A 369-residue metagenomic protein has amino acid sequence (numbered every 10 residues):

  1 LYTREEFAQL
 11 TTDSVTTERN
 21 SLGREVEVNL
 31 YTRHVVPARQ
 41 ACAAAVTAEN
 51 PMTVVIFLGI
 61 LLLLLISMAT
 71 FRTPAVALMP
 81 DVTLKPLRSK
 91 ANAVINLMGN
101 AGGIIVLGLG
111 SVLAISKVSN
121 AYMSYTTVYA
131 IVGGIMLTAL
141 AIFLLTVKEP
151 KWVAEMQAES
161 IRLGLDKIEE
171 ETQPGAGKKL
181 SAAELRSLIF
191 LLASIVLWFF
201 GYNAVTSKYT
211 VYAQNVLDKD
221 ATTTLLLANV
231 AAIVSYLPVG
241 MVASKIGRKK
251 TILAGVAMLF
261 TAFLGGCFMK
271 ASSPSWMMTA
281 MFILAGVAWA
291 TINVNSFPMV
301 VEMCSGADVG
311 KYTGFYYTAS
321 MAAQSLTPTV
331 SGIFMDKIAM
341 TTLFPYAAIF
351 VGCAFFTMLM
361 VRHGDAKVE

Functional and structural regions predicted by a protein language model:
L1-Q9, N29, R33-P51, A257-S272: C-terminal ends and interior cores of transmembrane alpha-helices in multi-pass membrane transporters/permeases
T70-T83, T291-S305: Intracellular juxtamembrane helix-capping segments at the cytosolic ends of symmetry-related transmembrane helices
K85-I95, C304-Y316: Loop-to-transmembrane helix entry/capping segments in MFS-fold secondary transporters and related SLC/MFSD carriers
N92-A114, Y317-T327: Glycine-rich segments within core transmembrane alpha-helices of 12-TM secondary carriers
K151-A193: Juxtamembrane intracellular "pre-TM" segments in multi-pass secondary transporters
V205-T224: Short amphipathic helix-loop junctions that connect adjacent transmembrane helices in Major Facilitator Superfamily/SLC
S235-R248, M335: Helix-to-loop junctions at the C-terminal end of transmembrane segments in multipass secondary transporters
K250-N293: C-terminal transmembrane helical hairpin of 12-TM major facilitator-type secondary transporters
